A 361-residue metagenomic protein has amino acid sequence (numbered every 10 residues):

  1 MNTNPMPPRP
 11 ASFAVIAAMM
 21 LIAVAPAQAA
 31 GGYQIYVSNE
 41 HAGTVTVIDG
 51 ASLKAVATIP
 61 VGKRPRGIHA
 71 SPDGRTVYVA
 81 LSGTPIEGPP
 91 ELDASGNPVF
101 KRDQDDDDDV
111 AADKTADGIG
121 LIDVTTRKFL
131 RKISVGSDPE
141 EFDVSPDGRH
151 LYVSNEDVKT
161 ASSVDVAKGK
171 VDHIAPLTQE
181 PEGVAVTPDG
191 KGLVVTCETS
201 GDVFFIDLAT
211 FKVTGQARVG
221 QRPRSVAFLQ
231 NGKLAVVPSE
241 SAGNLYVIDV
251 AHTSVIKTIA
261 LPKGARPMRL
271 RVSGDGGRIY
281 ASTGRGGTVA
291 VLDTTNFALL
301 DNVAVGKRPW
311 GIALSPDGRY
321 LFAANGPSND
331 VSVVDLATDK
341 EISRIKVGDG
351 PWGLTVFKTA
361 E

Functional and structural regions predicted by a protein language model:
N2-V15: Bacterial N-terminal signal peptides that target proteins for export
F13-V24: Bacterial N-terminal signal peptides
V24-E361: Predominantly soluble domains enriched in secretory-pathway, periplasmic, or organellar proteins
